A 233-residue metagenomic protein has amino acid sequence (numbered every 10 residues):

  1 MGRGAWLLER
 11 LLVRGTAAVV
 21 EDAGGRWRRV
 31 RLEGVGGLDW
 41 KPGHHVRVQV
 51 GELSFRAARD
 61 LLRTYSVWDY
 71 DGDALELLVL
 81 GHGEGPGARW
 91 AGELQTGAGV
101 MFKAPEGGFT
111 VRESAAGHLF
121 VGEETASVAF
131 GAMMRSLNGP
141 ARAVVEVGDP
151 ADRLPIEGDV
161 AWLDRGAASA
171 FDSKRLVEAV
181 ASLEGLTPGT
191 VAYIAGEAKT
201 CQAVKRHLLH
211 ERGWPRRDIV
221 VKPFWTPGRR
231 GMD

Functional and structural regions predicted by a protein language model:
M1-V20: Short, low-complexity N-terminal leaders and the immediately following helix N-cap/first helix
G2, W6, R59, L75 (+3 more regions): Binding-site signature for planar aromatic cofactors or substrates
R14-E93: Ferredoxin-reductase
P86-E211: FNR/FR-type flavoprotein reductase catalytic core
G213-D233: Short, flexible loop segments at boundaries between secondary-structure elements
